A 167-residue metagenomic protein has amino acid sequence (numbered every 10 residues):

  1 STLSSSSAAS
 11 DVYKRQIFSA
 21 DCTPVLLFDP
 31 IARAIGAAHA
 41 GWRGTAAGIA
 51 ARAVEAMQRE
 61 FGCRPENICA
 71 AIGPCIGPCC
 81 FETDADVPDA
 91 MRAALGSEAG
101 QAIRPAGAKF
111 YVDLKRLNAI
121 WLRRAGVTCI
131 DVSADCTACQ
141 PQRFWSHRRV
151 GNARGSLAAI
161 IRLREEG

Functional and structural regions predicted by a protein language model:
S1-A9, Y13: Single conserved hydrophobic/aromatic residue that forms the stacking wall/gate of nucleotide- or nucleobase-binding
S10-G167: Active-site microenvironment for binding and transforming phosphate-containing groups
